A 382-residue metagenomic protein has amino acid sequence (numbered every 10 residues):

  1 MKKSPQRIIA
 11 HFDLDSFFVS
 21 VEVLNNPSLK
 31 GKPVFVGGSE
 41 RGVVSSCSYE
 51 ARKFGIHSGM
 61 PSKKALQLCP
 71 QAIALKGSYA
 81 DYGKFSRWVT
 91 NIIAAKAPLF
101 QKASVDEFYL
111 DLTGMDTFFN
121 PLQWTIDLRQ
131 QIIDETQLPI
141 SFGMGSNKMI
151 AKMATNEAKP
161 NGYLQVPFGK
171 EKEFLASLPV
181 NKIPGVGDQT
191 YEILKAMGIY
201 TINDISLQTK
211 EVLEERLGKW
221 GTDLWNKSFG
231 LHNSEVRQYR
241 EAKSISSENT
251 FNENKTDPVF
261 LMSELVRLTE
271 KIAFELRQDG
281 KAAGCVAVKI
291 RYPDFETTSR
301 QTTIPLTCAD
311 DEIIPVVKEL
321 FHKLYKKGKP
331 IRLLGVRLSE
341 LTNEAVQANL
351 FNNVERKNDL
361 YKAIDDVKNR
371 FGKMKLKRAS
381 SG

Functional and structural regions predicted by a protein language model:
M1-D223, V236, F274, E355-G382: Gly/Gly-Pro- and Ser/Thr-rich, intrinsically disordered tail segments characteristic of DNA damage-repair and tolerance
H11, K182, T190-I331: DNA-contacting surface of Y-family translesion DNA polymerases
F17, E40-V43, P293-E296, L341-N343: Short, charged/polar surface micro-motifs in flexible loops or helix N-caps
K32, I140, N161, G284-V286 (+2 more regions): Change "...and in nucleic-acid phosphodiester-cleaving endonucleases..." to "...and in nucleic-acid processing enzymes
F35-G37, L75, D111, W225 (+6 more regions): Residues in well-ordered beta-strands of folded domains
A103-E107, G145-K148, K281-C285, K329-L333: Short Gly/Ser/Thr- and Asp/Glu-enriched loop/turn motifs at secondary-structure junctions
F108-G114, S299-T302, N343-N349: Short, hydrophobic beta-strand segments
L306-G382: Acidic, metal-coordinating catalytic segment for phosphate/diphosphate chemistry, firing primarily on the Nudix
